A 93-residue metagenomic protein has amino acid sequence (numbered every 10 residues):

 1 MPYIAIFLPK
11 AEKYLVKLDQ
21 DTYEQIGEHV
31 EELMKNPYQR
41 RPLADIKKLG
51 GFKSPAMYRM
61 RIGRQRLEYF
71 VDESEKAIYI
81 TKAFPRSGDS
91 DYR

Functional and structural regions predicted by a protein language model:
M1, V16-Q20, N36: Charge-dense, low-complexity intrinsically disordered segments
M1-P9: Conserved N-terminal entry element of GNAT/NAT acetyltransferase domains
P9-K17, Y23-E24, L43, M57 (+1 more regions): Enriched for short, Lys/Arg-rich terminal
D21, E31-E32: Short, flexible segments with low predicted structural confidence
G27-E28: PIN-domain endoribonuclease scaffold, especially VapC-family toxins
E31, Y38, F84-G88: A generic structural signal for secondary-structure junctions that act as hinges or helix/strand caps at the edges
E32-R59: A short, surface-exposed loop/turn module that caps and links secondary-structure elements
